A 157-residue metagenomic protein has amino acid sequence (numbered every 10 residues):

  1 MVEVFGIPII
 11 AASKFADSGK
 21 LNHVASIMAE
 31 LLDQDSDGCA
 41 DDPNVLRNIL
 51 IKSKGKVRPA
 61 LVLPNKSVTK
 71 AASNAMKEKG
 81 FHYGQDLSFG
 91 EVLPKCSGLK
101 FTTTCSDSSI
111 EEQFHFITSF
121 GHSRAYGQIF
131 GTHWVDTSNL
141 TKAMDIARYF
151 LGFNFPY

Functional and structural regions predicted by a protein language model:
V4-P156: Acidic/His-rich structured neighborhood in mature extracellular/periplasmic domains
